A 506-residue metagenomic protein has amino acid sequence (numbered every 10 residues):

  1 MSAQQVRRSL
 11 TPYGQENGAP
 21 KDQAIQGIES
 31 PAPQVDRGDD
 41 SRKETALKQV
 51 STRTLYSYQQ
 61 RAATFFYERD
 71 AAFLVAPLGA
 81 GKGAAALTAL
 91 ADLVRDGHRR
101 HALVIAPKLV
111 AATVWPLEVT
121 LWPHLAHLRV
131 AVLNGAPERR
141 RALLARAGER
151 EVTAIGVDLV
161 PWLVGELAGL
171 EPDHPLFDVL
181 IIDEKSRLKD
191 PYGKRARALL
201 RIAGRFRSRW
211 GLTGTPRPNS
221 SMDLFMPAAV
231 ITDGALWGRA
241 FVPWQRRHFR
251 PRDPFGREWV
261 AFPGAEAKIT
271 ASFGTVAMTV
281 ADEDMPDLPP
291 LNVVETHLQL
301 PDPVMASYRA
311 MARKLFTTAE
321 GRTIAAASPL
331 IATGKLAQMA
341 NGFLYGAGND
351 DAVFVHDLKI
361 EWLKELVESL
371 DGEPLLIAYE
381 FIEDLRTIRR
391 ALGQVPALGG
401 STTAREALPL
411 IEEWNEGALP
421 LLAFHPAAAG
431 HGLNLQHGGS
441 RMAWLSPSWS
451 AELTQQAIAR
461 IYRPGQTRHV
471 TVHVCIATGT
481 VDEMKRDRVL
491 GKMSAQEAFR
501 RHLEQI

Functional and structural regions predicted by a protein language model:
R42-V75: Conserved pre-motif I regulatory segment
D70-F73, P77, K185, P191-Y192 (+6 more regions): Interdomain linker/hinge connecting the two RecA-like lobes of the SF2 helicase core
H101, H127-V130, G148, V179 (+2 more regions): Conserved P-loop NTPase motor "coupling/switch" region that bridges the ATPase
H101-L121: Conserved Walker A/P-loop ATP-binding site and its immediately adjacent core in helicase/helicase-like ATPase domains
E138-E149, D158-L176: Conserved helix/coil segment N-terminal to the catalytic DExD/H
P161-V164, N219-S221, L385-R386, L422-S446 (+1 more regions): SF2 helicase motor core recognition
R386, P396-P426: Conserved helicase ATPase core of P-loop NTP-dependent helicases/translocases
W449-I458, Y462-I506: A conserved SF2-helicase RecA2
